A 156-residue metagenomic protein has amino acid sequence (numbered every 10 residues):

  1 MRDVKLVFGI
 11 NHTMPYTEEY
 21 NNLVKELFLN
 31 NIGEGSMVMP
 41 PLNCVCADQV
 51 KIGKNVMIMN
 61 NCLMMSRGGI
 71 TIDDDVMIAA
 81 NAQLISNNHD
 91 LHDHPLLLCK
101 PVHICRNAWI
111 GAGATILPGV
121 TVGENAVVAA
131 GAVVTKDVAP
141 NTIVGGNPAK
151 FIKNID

Functional and structural regions predicted by a protein language model:
M1-G35, A149-K153: Terminal amphipathic alpha-helical/low-complexity segments used for targeting or macromolecular assembly
F8, H12, P40, L96 (+1 more regions): Conserved short-loop catalytic and cofactor-binding motifs
M14, S86-N88: A general structural signal marking secondary-structure boundaries and capping sites
T17-E18, K25, K51, L91 (+2 more regions): Residue-level detector of alpha-helical recognition elements and their boundaries
N21, P40-P41, D90: Short linear capping/connector segments at secondary-structure termini
L29, V45, H92, I152-D156: Generic, ordered loop/turn and secondary-structure boundary motif
E34, M39-P40, V45-C46, G53-K54 (+14 more regions): Left-handed beta-helix
N88-D90, H94-L96, V120, N154-I155: Conserved catalytic-core motifs of eukaryotic protein kinase domains, centered on the activation segment
